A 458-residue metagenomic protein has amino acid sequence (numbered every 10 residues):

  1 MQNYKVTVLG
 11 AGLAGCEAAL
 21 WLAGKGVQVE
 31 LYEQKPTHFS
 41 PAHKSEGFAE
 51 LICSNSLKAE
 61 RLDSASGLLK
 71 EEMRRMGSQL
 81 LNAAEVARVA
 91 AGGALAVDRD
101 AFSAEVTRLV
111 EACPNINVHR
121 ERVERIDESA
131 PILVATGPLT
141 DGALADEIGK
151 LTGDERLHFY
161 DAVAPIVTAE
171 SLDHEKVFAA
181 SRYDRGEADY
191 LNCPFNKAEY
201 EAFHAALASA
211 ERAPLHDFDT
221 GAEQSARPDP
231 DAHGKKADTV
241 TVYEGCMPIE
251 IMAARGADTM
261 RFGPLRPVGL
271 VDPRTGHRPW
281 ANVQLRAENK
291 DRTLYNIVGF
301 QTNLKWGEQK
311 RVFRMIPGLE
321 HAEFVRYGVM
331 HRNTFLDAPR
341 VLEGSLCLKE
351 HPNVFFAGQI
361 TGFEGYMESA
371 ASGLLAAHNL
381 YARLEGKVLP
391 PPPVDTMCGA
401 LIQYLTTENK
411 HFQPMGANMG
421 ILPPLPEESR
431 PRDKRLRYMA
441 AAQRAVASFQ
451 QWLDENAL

Functional and structural regions predicted by a protein language model:
Q2-A14: Beta1/beta-strand and adjacent pyrophosphate-binding region of the FAD-binding site in flavoprotein oxidoreductases
L20-N82, V394-L405: N-terminal FAD cofactor-binding segment of flavoenzymes
E50-E60, E85-A101: Dinucleotide-binding Rossmann-like beta1-alpha1 core, especially the glycine-rich loop that anchors the ADP
R99-V118: Helical element adjacent to the flavin cofactor pocket in flavoenzyme catalytic cores
A112-R286, D291, Y295-W306, K310-R311: Predominantly flavin-linked oxidoreductase catalytic cores and closely associated redox partners
I297-F363, A370-S372, P390-T407, F412-N418 (+1 more regions): A glycine-rich dinucleotide-binding beta-alpha-beta segment and adjacent secondary-structure elements that constitute
S369-P391: Internal hydrophobic alpha-helix adjacent to the cofactor/substrate pocket in enzyme cavities
M415-L458: C-terminal auxiliary extensions adjacent to catalytic cores
